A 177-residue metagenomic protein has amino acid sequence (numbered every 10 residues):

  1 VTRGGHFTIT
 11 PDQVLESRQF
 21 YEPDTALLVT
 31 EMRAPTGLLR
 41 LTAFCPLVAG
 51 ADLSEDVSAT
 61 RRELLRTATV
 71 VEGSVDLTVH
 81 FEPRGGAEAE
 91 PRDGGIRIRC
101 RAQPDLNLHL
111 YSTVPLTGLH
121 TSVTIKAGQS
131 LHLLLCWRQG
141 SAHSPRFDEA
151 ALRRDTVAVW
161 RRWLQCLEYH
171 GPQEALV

Functional and structural regions predicted by a protein language model:
V1-T36, G86-E90, R161-R162, C166-Q173: An extended acidic
G5, G37, G73-L77: Short beta-strand/loop motifs in extracellular/secreted proteins, especially within beta-sandwich accessory domains
L39-L41: Well-ordered mid-protein domain cores that form the structural environment of catalytic cofactors
A43-V177: Acidic/polar, glycine-enriched structural segments that form the non-catalytic walls/loops of the carbohydrate-binding
